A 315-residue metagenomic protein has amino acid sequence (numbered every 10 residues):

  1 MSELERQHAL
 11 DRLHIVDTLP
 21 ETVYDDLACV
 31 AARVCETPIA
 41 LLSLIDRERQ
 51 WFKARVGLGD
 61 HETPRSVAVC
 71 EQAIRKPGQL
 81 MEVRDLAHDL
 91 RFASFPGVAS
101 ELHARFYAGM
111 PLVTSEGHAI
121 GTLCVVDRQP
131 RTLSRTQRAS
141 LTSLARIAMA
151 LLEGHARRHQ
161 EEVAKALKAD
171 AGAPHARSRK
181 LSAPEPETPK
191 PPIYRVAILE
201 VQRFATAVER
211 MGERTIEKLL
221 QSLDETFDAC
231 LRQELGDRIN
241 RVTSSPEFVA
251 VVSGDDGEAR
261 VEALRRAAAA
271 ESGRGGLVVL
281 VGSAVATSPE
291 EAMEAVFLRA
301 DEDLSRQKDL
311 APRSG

Functional and structural regions predicted by a protein language model:
A9, I39-L41, I45, R49-R55 (+1 more regions): Regulatory sensory and allosteric helical modules in signal-transduction proteins and certain transcription factors
R105-E116: A short, aliphatic-rich beta-strand micro-motif
T122-R131, T287: Short beta-strand-to-loop transition segments that serve as allosteric relay/switch motifs in sensory/regulatory domains
L133-A150: Amphipathic alpha-helical "output/dimerization" segments
L151-K168: Short alpha-helical interdomain "coupling" segment at the junction between an upstream regulatory sensor module
A173-A183, K190-R195, Q202-A229, N240-S245 (+4 more regions): Conserved long alpha-helical elements within nucleotide-processing catalytic cores of c-di-GMP signaling and class III
R241-V251, G273-D303: A short glycine-enriched loop-to-beta-strand structural element that forms part of the catalytic core of nucleotide
E258-R265, A269, V285-G315: Catalytic-core segments of nucleotide cyclases and related cyclic-nucleotide turnover enzymes
